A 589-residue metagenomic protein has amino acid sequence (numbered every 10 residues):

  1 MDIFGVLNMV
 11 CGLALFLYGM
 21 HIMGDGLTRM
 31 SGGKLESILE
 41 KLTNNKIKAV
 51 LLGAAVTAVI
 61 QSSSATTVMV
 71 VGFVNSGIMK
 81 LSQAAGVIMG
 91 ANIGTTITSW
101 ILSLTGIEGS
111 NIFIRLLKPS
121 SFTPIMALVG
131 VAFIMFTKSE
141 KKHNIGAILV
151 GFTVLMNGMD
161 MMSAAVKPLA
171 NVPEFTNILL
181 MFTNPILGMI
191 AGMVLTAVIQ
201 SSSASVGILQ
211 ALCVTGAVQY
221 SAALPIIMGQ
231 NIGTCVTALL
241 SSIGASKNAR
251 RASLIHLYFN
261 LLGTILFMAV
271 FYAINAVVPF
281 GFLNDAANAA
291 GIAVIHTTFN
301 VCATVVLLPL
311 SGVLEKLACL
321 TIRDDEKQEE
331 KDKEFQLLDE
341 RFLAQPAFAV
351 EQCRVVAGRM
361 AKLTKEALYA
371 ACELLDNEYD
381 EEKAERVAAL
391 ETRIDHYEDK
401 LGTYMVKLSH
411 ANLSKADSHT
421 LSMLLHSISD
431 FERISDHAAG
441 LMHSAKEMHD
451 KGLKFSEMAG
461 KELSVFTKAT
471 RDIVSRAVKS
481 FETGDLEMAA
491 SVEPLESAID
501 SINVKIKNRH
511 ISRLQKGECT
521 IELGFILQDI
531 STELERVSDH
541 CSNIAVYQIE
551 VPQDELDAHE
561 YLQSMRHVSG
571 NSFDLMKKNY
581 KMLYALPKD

Functional and structural regions predicted by a protein language model:
M1-K46, I145-V194, L212-T215: Helix-loop-helix hairpins and the membrane-proximal interhelical loops of multi-pass alpha-helical transport proteins
M1-L7, G109-S121, F175-M181, S221 (+1 more regions): Interfacial loop-to-helix junctions that mark the boundaries of transmembrane helices in multi-pass membrane
M9-I22, G53-T57, I125-T137, V150-M162 (+3 more regions): Hydrophobic core segments of alpha-helical transmembrane domains in multi-pass membrane transport and ion-translocation
G24-T28, T57-A65, V166-K167, L195-A204 (+2 more regions): Short helix-coil transition sites and intra-membrane helix breaks within transmembrane domains of multi-pass
T43-M69, P185-I208: Hydrophobic alpha-helical transmembrane segments of multi-pass integral membrane proteins, predominantly secondary
V59-T66, G86-L102, P119-I125, L155 (+5 more regions): Membrane-embedded alpha-helical segments of transport systems, primarily multispan ion/solute transporters
M69-A91, T95, S99-S121, M159 (+5 more regions): Membrane-interfacial helix-loop connectors
M79, T105, V218, G244-R250 (+4 more regions): Cytosolic, long alpha-helical scaffolding segments
